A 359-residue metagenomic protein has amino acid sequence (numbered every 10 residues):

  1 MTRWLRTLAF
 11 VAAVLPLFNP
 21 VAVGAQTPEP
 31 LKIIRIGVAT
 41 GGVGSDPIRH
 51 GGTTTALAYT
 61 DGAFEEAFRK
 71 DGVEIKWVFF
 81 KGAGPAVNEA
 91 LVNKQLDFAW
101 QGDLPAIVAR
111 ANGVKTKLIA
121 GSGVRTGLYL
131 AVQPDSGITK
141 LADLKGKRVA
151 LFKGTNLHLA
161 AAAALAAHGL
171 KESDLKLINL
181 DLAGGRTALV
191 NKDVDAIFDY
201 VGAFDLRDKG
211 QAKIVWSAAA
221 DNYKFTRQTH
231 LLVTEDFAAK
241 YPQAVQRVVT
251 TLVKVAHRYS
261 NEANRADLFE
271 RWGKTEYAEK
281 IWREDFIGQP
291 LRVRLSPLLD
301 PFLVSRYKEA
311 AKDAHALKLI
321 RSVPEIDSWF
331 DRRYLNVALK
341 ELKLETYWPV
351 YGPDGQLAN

Functional and structural regions predicted by a protein language model:
V23-I48, F68-D71, S136-R148, R321-V323 (+1 more regions): Immediate post-signal peptide segment of exported/extracytoplasmic ligand-binding proteins
K32, G42-I75, A111-N112, R306-E309: Short, polar/charged alpha-helical segment
V38-T40, L128-I138, R227-Q243: A bilobed periplasmic-binding-protein/Venus flytrap-type ligand-binding module shared by bacterial periplasmic
V43, Y241-P324: Secondary-structure end/capping motifs
W77-E89, G102, L170, L175-V190: Short helix-initiation/N-cap motifs at beta->coil->alpha
W100-N112, A162-A163, V194-I214, R306 (+1 more regions): A ligand-binding cleft/hinge motif common to bilobed small-molecule-binding domains
L177-I178, A183-E276: Pocket-lining segment of extracytoplasmic ligand-binding domains
K312-N359: Conserved C-terminal helix/tail region of periplasmic/extracytoplasmic solute-binding proteins
